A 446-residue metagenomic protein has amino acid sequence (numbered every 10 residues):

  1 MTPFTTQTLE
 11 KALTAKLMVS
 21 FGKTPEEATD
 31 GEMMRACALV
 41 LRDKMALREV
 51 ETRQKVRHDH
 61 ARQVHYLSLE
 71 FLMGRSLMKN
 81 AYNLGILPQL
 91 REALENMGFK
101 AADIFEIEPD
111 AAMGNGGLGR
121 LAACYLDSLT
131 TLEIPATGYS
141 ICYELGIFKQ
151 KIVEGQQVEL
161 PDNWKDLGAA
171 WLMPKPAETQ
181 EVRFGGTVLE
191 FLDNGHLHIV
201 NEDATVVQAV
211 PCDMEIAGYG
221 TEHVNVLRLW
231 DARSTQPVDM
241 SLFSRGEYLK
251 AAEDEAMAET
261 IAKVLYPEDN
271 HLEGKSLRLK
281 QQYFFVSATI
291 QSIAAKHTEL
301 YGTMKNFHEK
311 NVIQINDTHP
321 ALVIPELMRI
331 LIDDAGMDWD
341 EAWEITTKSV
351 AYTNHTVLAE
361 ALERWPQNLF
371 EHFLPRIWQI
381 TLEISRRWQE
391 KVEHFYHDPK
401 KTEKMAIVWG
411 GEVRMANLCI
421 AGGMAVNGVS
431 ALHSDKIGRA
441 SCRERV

Functional and structural regions predicted by a protein language model:
M1-R445: A conserved ligand/cofactor-binding region detector
